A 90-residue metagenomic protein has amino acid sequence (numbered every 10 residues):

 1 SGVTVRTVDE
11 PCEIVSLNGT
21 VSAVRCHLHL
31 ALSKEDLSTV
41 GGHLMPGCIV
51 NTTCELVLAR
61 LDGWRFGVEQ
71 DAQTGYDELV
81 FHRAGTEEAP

Functional and structural regions predicted by a protein language model:
S1-H27, L32-K34, S38-P90: N-terminal intrinsically disordered, cationic/polar leader segments that include organellar targeting peptides
